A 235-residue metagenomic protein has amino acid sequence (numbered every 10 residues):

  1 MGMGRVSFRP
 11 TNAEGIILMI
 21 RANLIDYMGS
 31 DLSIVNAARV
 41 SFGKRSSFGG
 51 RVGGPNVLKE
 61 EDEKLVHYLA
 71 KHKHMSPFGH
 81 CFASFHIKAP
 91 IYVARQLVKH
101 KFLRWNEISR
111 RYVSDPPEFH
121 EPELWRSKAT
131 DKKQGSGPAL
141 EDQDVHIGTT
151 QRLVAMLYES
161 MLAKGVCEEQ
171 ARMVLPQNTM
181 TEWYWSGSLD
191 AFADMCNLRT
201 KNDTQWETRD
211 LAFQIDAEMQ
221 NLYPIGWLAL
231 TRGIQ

Functional and structural regions predicted by a protein language model:
G2-Q235: Family-specific signature for flavin-dependent thymidylate synthase
